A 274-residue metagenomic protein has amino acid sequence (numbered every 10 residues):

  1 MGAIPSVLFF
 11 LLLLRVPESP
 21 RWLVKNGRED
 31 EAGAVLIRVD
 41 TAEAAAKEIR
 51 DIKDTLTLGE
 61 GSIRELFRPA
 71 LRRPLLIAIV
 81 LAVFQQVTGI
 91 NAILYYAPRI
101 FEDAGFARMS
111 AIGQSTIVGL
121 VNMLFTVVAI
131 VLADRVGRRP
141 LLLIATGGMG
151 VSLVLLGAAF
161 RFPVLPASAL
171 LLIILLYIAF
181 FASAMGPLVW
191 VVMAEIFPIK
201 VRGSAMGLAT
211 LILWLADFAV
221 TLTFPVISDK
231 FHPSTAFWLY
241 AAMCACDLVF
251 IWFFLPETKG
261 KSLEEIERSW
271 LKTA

Functional and structural regions predicted by a protein language model:
M1-E31, I37, L56-A274: Alpha-helical transmembrane bundle of multi-pass membrane proteins
A34-V35, A45: Charge-rich, low-complexity intrinsically disordered segments
V39-T41: Short helix/loop segments within enzyme catalytic domains that coordinate or immediately flank catalytic cofactors
A45-D54: Short, well-structured alpha-helical segments
